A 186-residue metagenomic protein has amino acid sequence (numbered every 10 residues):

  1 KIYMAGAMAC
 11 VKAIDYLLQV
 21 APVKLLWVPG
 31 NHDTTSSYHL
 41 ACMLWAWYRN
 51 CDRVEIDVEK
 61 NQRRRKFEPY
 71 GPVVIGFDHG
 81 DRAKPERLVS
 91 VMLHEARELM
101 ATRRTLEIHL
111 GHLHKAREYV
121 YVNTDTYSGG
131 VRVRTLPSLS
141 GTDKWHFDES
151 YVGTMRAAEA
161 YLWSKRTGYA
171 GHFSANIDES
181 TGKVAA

Functional and structural regions predicted by a protein language model:
K1-V58: Core catalytic region of metal-dependent phosphoesterases/phosphodiesterases, especially metallo-beta-lactamase-like
M4-M8, D15-L17, F67, D178-A185: Catalytic phosphate/metal-binding cores of nucleic-acid and nucleotide-processing enzymes, i.e., regions that mediate
M43-D52, D57-Q62, P69-G76, D81-K183: Conserved beta-sheet core of the metallophosphoesterase superfamily
